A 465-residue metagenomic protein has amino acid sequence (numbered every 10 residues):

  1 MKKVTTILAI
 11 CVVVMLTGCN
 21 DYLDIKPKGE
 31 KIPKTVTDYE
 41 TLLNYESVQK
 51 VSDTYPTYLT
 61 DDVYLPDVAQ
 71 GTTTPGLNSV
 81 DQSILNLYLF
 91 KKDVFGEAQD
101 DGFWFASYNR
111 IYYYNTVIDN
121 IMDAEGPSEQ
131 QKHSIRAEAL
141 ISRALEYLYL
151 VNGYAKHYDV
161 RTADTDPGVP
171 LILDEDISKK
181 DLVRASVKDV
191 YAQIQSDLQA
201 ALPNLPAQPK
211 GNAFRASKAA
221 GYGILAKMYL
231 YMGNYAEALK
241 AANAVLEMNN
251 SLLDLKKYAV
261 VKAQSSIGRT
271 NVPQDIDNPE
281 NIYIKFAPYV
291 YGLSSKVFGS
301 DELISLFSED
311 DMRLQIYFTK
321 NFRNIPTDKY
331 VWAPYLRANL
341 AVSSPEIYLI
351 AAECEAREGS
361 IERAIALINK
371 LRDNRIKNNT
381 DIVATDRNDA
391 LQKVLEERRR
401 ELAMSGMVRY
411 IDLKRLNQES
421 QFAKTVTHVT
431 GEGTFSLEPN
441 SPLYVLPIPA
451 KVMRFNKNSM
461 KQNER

Functional and structural regions predicted by a protein language model:
K3-A9, V14-L42, I194, A226 (+1 more regions): Bacterial Sec-dependent N-terminal signal peptides
C19-D67, L252, M453-R465: Acidic, glycine-rich segments characteristic of secretory precursors and extracytoplasmic regions
T54-Y55, L59, R215, G233 (+8 more regions): Hydrophobic-face positions in mid-chain alpha helices that act as interaction patches
D81-Y154, A185, A200-P209, Y335-V342 (+2 more regions): Conserved, well-structured interaction surfaces
I111-Y114, Y191, L198, A242 (+2 more regions): Inward-facing hydrophobic residues that define packing positions of alpha-helical scaffold repeats
